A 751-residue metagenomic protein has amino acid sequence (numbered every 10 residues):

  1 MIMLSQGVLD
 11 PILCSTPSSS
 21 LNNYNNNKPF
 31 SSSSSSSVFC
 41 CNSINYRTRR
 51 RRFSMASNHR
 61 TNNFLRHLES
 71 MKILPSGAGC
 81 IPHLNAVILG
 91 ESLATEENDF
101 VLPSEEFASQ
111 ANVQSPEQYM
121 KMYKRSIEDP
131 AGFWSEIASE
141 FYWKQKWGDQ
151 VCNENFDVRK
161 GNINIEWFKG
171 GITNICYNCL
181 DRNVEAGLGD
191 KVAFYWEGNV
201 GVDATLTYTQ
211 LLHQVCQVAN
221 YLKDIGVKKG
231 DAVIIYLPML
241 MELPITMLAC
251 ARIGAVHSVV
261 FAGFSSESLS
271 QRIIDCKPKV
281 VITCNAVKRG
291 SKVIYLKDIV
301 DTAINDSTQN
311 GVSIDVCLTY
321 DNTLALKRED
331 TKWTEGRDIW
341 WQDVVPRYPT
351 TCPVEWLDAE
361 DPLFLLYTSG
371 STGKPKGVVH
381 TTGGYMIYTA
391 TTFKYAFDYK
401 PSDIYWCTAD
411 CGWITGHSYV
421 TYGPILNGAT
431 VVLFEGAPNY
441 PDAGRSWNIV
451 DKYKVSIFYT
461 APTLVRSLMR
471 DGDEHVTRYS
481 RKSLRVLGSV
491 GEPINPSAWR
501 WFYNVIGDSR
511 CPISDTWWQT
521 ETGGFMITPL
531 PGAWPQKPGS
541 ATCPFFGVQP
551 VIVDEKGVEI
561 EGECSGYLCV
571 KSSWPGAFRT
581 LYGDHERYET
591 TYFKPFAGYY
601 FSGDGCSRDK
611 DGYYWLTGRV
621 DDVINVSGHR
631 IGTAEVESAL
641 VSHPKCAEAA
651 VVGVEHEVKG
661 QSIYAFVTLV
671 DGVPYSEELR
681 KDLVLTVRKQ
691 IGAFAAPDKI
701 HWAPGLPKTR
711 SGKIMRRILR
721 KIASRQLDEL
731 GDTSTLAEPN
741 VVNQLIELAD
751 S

Functional and structural regions predicted by a protein language model:
I2-T16, S20, F39-L206, Q210-N220 (+4 more regions): N-lobe entry segment of adenylate-forming
C176-Y177, D190-L248, S265-S270, R337-D343 (+1 more regions): Conserved AMP-binding/adenylate-forming core of the ANL superfamily
D190-V192, I314-A325, T331-Y367, K374 (+4 more regions): Conserved pre-ATP/AMP-binding loop-to-beta segment of ANL
V233, C250, P362, T368-S371 (+9 more regions): Conserved S/T- and glycine-rich ATP-binding loop of Class I adenylate-forming
I235, E360, G384, T389 (+2 more regions): Conserved AMP-binding loop of ANL adenylate-forming enzymes
I235, V260-A286, V300, N439 (+11 more regions): AMP-binding/adenylate-forming catalytic core of the ANL superfamily
G254: Structured binding elements
S266-I339, P401-S402, Y422, N427-T430 (+3 more regions): Conserved adenylate-forming
